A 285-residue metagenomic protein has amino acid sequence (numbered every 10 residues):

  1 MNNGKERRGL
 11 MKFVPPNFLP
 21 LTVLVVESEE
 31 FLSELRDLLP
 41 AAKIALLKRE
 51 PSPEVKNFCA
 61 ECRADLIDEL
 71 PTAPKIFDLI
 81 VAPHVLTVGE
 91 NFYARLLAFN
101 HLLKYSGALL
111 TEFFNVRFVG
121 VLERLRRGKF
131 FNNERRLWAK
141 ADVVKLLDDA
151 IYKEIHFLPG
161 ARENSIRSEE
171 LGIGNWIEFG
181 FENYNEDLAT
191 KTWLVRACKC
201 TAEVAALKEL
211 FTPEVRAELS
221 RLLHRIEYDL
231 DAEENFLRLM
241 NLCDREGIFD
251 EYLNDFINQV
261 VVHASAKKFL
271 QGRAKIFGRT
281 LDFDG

Functional and structural regions predicted by a protein language model:
N2-P20, E30-L38: Conserved alpha-helix/loop element of class I SAM-dependent methyltransferases that forms part of the SAM/SAH-binding
S28-E69: Class I SAM-dependent methyltransferase SAM/SAH-binding core
E61, L110, R124, I155-L281: A C-terminal cap/extension of S-adenosyl-L-methionine-dependent methyltransferases that defines the acceptor-substrate
L70-I80: A short acidic, Gly/Pro-enriched loop at the edge of an enzyme's catalytic core that lines a small-molecule cofactor
D78-F92: A short SAM/SAH-binding and catalytic strip from SAM-dependent methyltransferases
Y93-A108: A short glycine-rich, Lys/Arg-flanked "PGG" loop and its adjoining helix->strand segment in the class I
T111-R135: Short, glycine-/aromatic-enriched active-site segment of Class I SAM-dependent methyltransferases
E134-F157: Short alpha-helix
